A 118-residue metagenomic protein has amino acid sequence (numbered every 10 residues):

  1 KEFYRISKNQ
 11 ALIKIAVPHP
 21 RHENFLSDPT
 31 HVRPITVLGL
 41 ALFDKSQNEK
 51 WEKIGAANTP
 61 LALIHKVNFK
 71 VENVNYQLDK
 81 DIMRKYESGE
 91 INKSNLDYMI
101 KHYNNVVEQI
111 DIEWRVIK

Functional and structural regions predicted by a protein language model:
K1-L12: A short glycine-rich, Lys/Arg-flanked "PGG" loop and its adjoining helix->strand segment in the class I
Q10, R21-E23: Feature marks short, surface-exposed loop/turn motifs that line or immediately flank catalytic pockets and channel
Q10-L12, V32, V37, V107-D111: Extracellular structured ligand-interaction cores
I15-V17: Acidic carboxylate diad motif detector
H19-R21, S46, K118: Short, flexible active-site-adjacent loop segments at beta-strand->alpha-helix junctions, enriched in small/polar
L26-V71: Conserved Class I S-adenosyl-L-methionine
N58-K118: A C-terminal cap/extension of S-adenosyl-L-methionine-dependent methyltransferases that defines the acceptor-substrate
